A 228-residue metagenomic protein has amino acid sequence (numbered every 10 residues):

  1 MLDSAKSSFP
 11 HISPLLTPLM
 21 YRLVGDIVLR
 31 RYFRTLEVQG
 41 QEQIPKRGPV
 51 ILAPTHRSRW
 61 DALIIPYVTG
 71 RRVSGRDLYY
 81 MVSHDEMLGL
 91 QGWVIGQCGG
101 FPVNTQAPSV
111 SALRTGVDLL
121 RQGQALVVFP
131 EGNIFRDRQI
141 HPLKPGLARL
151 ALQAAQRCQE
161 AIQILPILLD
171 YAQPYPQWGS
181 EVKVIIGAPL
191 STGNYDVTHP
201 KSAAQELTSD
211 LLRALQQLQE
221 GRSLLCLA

Functional and structural regions predicted by a protein language model:
L2-I12, L16, V110-A228: Non-catalytic C-terminal accessory region of glycerolipid acyltransferases and related lyso-lipid remodeling enzymes
D3, K46-A107: Catalytic core of membrane glycerolipid acyltransferases/transacylases, capturing the structured, soluble-facing
P10, P14-R30, G92, G96: Short hydrophobic helices that act as membrane-entry/anchoring signals
P18-L19, G25-H56: Helix-to-loop junction immediately C-terminal to a conserved catalytic motif
R30-F33, G75, I95-Q97, Q159: Short, well-ordered coil/turn elements that cap or connect secondary structure elements
R34, Q106-V110: A conditional alpha-helix N-cap/helix-loop micro-motif detector
V38, L52, Y80-M81, I164 (+1 more regions): Generic preference for hydrophobic
V38, L88, V110-L113: Structural motif corresponding to alpha-helix initiation and N-cap regions
